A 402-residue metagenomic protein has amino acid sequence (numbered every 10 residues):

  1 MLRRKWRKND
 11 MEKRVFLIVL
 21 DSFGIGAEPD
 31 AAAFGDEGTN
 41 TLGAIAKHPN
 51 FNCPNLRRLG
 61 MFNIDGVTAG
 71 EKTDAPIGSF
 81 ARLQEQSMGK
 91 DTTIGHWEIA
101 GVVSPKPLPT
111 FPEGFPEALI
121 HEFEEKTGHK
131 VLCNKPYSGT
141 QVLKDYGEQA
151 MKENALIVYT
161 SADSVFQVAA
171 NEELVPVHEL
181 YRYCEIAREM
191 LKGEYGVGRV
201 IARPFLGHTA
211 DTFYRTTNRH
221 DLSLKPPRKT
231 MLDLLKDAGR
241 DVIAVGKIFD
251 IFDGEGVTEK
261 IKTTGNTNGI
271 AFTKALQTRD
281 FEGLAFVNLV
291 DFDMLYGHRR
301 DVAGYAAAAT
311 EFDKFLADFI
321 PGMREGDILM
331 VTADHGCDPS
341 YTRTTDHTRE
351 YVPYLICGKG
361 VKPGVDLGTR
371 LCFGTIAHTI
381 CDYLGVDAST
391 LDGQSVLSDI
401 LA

Functional and structural regions predicted by a protein language model:
L2-A402: Feature captures the catalytic ectodomains and active-site-proximal regions of enzymes that hydrolyze or transfer
